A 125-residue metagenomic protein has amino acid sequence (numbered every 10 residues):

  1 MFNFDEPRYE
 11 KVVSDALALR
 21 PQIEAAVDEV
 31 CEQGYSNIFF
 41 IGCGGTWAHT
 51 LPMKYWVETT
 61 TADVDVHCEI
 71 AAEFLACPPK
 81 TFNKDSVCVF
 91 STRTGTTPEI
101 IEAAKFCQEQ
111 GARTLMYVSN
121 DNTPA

Functional and structural regions predicted by a protein language model:
M1-E32: Cofactor-/ligand-binding subdomain signature composed of acidic, glycine-rich, tryptophan-containing flexible loops
Q33-A125: Glycine-rich phosphate-binding loops that contact phosphosugars or nucleotide phosphates
